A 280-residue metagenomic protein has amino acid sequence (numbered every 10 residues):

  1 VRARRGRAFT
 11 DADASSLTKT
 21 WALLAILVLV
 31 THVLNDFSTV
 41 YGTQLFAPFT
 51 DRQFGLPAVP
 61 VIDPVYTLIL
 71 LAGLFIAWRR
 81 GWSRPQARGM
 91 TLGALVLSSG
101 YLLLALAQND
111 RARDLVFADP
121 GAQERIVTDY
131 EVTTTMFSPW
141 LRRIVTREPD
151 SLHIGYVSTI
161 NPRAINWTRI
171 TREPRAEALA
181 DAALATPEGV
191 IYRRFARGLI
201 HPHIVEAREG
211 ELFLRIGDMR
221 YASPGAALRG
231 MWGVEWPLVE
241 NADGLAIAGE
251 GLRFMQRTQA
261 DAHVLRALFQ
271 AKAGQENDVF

Functional and structural regions predicted by a protein language model:
V1-T134: N-terminal membrane-targeting hydrophobic helices
I126-D129, M136-F280: Extracytosolic and intramembrane catalytic regions of membrane-associated proteins in envelope/secretory systems
